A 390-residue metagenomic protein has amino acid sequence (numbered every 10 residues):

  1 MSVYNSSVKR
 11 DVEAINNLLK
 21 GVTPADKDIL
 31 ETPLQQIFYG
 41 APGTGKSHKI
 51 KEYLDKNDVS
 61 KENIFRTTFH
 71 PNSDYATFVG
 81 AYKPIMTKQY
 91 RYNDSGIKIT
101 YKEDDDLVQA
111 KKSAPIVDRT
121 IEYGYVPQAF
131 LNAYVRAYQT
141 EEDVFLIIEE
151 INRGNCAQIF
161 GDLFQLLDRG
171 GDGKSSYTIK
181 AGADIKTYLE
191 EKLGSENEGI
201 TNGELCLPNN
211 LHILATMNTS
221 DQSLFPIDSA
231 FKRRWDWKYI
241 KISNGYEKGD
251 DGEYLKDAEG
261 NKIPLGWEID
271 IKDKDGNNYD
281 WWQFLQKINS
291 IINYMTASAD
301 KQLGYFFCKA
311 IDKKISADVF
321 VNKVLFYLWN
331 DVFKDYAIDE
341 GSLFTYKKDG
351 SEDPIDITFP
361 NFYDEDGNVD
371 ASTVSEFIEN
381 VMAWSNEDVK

Functional and structural regions predicted by a protein language model:
M1-K390: C-terminal regulatory/interaction module of P-loop NTP-utilizing enzymes
